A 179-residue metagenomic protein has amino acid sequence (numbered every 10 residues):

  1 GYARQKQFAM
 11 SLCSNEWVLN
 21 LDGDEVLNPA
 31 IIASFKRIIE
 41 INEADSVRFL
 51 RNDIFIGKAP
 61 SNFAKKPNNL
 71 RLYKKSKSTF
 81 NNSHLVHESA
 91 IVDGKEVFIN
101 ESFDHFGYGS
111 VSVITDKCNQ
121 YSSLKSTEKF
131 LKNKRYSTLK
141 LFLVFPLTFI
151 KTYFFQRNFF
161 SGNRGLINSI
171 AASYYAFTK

Functional and structural regions predicted by a protein language model:
G1, E25: Alpha/beta-hydrolase active-site loop signature
R4, M10, N28-K179: Catalytic-site signature of metal-activated, phosphate-bearing donor transferases, centered on the GT-A/GT-A-like
N15: Active-site-proximal cofactor/substrate-binding loop regions of enzyme domains
V18: Short aromatic/hydrophobic "clamp" motif used to bind/position activated sugar donors
L21-G23, A30: Active-site acidic Asp-centered loop
